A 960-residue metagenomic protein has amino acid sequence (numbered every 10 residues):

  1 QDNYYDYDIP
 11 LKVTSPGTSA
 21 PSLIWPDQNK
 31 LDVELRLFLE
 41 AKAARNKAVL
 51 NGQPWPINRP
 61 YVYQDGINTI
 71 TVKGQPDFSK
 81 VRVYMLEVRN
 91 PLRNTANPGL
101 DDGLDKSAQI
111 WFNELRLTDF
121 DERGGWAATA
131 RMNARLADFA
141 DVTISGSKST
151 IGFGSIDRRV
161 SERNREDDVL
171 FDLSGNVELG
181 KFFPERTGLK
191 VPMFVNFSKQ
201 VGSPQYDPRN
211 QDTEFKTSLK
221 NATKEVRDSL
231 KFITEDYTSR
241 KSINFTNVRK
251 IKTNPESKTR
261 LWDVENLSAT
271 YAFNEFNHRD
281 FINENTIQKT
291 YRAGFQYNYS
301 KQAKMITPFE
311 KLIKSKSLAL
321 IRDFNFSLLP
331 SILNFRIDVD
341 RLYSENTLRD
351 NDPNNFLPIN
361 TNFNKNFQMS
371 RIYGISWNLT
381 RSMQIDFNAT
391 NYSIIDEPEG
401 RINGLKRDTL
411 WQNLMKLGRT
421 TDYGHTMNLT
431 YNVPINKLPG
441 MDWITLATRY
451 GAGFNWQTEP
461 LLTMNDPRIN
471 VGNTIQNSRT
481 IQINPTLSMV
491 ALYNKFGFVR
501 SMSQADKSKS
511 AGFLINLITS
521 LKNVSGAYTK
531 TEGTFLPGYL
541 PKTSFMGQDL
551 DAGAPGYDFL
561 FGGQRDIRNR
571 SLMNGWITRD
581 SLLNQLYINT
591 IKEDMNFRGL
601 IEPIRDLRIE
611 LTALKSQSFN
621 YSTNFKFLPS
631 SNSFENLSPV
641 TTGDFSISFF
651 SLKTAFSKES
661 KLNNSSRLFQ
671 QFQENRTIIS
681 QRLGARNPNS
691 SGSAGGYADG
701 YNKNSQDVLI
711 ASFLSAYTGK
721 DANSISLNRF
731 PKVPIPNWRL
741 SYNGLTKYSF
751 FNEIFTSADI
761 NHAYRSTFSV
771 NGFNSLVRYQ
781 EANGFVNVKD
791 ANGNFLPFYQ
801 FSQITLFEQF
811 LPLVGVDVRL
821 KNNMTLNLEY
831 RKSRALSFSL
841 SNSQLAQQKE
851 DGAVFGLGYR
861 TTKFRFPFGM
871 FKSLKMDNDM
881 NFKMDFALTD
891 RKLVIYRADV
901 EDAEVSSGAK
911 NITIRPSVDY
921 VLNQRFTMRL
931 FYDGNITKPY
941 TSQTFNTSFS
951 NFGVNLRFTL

Functional and structural regions predicted by a protein language model:
Q1, D32-D105: Extracellular beta-strand ligand-recognition surfaces/modules
D2-K30: Beta-strand-centric surfaces of beta-sandwich/beta-rich domains
Y5-D8, P26, V62-Q64, A698 (+1 more regions): Compositionally biased, intrinsically disordered low-complexity regions enriched in proline and serine
Y7, L23, N51-Q53, I57 (+1 more regions): Compositionally biased, intrinsically disordered/low-complexity regions enriched for serine, proline and threonine
I9, N94-L960: Exposed, low-structure sequence patches enriched in small/polar residues
A20-K42, Q296, N484-T486: Exposed aromatic-hydrophobic patches
